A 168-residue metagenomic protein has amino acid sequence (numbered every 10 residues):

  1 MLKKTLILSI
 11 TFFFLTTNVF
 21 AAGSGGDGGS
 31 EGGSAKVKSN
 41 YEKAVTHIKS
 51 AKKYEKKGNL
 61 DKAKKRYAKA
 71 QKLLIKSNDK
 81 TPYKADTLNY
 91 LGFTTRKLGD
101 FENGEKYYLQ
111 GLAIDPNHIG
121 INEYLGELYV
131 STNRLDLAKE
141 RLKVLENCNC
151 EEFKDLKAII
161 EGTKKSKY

Functional and structural regions predicted by a protein language model:
S24-V37, K139-Y168: Terminal, low-structured helical/coil segments at or just beyond the last alpha-helical repeat
K80, I114, L145-C148: Structural marker of alpha-solenoid helical repeat scaffolds
